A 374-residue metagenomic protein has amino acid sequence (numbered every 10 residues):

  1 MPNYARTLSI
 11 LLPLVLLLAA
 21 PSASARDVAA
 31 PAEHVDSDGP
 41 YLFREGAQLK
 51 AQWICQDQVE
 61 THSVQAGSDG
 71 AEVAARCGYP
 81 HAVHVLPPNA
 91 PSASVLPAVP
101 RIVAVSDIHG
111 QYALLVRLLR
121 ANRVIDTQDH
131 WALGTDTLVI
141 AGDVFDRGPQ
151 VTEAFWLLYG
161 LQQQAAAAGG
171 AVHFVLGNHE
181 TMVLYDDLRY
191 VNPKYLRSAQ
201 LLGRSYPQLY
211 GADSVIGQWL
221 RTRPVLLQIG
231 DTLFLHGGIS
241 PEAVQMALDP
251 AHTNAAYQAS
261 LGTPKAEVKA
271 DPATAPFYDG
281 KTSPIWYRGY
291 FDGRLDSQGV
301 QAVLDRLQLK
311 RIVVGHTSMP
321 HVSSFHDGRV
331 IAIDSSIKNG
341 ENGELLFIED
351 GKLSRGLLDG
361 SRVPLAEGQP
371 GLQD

Functional and structural regions predicted by a protein language model:
M1-L11: Bacterial N-terminal signal peptides that target proteins for export
P2-Y4, A23-R26: Non-catalytic N-terminal targeting/anchoring module and adjacent flexible stem/linker that precedes the structured
S9-A19: Bacterial N-terminal signal peptides
S24-D374: Feature recognizes metal-dependent phosphohydrolase scaffolds
